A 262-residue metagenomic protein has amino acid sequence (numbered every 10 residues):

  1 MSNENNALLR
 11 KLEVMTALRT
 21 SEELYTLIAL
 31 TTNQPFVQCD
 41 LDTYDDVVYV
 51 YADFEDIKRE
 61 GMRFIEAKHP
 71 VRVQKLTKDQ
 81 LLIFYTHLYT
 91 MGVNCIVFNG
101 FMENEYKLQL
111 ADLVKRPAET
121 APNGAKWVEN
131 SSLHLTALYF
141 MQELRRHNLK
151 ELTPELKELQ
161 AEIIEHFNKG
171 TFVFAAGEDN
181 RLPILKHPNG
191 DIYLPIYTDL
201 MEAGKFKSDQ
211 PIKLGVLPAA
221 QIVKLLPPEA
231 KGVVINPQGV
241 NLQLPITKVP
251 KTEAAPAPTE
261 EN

Functional and structural regions predicted by a protein language model:
M1-N262: An interfacial alpha-helical scaffold signature
